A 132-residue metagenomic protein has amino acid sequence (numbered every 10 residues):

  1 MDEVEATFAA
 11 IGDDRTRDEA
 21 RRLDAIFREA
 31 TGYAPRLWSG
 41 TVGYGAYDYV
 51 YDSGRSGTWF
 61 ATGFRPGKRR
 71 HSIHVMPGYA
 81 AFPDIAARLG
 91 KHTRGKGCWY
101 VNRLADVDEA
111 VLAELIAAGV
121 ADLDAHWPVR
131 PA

Functional and structural regions predicted by a protein language model:
M1-A132: Charge-dense, helix-prone N-terminal extensions
